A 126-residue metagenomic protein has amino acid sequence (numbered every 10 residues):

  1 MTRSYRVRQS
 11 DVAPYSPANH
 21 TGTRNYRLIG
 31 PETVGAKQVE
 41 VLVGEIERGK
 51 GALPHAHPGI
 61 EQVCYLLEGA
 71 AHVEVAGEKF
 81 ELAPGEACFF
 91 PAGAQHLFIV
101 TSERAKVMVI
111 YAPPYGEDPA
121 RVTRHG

Functional and structural regions predicted by a protein language model:
M1-Q38, L53, A120-G126: A short, N-terminal "cap"/entry segment at the start of jelly-roll beta-barrel domains of the cupin/DSBH fold
V41, F89, E103-P119: A short hydrophobic beta-strand segment most commonly corresponding to one strand of the jelly-roll/cupin
L42-H57: Conserved short histidine dyad/triad with adjacent acidic residue
L53-H55, V73-E74, F90, H96-S102: Short beta-strand His + acidic residue motifs that chelate non-heme Fe in jelly-roll/DSBH and cupin folds
G59-A71: Glycine- and acidic-residue-biased ligand/ion/polar-headgroup-sensing regions
A70-H72, K79, Q95, R104-K106: Structural motif
G77-A92: Short acidic-glycine-tyrosine-enriched beta hairpin
